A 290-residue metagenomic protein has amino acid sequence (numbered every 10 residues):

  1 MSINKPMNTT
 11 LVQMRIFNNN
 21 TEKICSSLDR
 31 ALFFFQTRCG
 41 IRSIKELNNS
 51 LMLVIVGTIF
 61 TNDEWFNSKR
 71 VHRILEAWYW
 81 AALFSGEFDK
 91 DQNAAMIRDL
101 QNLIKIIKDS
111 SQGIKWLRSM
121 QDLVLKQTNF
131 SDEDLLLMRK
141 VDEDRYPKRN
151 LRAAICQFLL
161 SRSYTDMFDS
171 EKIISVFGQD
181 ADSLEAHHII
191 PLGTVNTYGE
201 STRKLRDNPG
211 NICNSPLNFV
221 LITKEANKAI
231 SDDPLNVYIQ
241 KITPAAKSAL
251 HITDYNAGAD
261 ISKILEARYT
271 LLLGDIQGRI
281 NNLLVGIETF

Functional and structural regions predicted by a protein language model:
M1-L135: A cross-family structural signal marking well-folded subdomains
F17, T21-I24, L28, N49-M52 (+6 more regions): Active-site-proximal structural scaffolding
N67, E87-F88, V195-Y198, I230-V237 (+1 more regions): Short conserved micro-motifs at the rims of enzyme active sites and ligand-binding pockets
F84-I189, T194, Y198: Intrinsically disordered, low-complexity N-proximal targeting/linker segments that flank membranes
D180, L205-P209, V285, T289-F290: Extended, charge-rich low-complexity regions and/or helical-solenoid scaffolds
L184, N196-K228: Short beta-strand-alpha-helix junction that forms the catalytic/metal-binding core of metal-dependent nuclease domains
G210-C213, I230-Y255: Polybasic, low-complexity binding patches
Q240, K247-F290: C-terminal, well-folded lobe of enzymatic/effector domains
